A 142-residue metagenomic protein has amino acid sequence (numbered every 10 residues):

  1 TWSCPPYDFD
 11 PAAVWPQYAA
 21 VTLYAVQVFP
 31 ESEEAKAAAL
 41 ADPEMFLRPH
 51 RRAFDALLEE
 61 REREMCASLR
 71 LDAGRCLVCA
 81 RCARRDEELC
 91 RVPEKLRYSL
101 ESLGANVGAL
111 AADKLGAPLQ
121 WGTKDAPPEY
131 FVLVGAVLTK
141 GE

Functional and structural regions predicted by a protein language model:
T1-E142: Catalytic cores of enzyme domains
